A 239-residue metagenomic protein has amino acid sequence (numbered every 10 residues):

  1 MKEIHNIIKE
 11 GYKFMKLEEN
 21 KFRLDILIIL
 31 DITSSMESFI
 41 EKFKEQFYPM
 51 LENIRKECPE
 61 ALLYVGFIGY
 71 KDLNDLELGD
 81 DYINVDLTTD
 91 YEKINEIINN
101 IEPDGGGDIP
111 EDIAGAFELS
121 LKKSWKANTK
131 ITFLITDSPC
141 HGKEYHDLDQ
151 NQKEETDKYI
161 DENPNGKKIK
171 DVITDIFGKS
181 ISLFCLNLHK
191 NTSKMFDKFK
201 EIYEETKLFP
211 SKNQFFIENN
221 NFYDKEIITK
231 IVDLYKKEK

Functional and structural regions predicted by a protein language model:
M1-K239: Divalent cation-coordinating acidic motifs and surrounding scaffolds that mediate Ca2+/Mg2+/Mn2+/Zn2+-dependent binding
